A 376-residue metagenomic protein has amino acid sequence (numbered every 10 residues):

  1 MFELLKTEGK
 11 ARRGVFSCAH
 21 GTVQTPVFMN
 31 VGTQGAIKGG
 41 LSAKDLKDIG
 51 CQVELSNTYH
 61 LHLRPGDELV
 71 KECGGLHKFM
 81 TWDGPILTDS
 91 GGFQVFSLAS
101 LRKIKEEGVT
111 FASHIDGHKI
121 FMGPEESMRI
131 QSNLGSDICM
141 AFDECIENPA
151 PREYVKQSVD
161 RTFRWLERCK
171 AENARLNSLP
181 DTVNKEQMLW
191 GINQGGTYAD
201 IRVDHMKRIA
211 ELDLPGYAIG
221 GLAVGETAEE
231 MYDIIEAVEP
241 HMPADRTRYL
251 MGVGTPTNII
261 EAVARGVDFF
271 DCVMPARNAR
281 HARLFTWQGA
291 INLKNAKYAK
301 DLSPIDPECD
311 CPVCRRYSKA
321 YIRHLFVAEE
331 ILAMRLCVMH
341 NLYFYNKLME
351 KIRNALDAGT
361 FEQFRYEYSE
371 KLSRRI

Functional and structural regions predicted by a protein language model:
M1-V15, V23-G32, G39-G40, D143-P149 (+1 more regions): C-terminal extensions of enzymes
M1-V183, A296-A299: Non-catalytic, usually N-terminal nucleic-acid engagement modules in DNA/RNA processing proteins
G21, E54, D89, Q131 (+5 more regions): Conserved, mostly hydrophobic/aromatic
S127, S158, T162-W165, C169 (+5 more regions): Alpha-helical packing segments of well-folded alpha/beta enzyme cores
S136, E167, A171-A174, P240-P243 (+4 more regions): Generic secondary-structure signature for well-ordered alpha-helical cores
N148-P151, K156, G216-L222, I331-M334: Glycine- and acidic
D160-F163, E172, L176, P180 (+1 more regions): Glycine-rich phosphate/ribose-binding loops and adjacent secondary-structure elements that form binding surfaces
E172-T182, R246, I352-F364: Surface-exposed helix-capping loop/turn segments at secondary-structure junctions
